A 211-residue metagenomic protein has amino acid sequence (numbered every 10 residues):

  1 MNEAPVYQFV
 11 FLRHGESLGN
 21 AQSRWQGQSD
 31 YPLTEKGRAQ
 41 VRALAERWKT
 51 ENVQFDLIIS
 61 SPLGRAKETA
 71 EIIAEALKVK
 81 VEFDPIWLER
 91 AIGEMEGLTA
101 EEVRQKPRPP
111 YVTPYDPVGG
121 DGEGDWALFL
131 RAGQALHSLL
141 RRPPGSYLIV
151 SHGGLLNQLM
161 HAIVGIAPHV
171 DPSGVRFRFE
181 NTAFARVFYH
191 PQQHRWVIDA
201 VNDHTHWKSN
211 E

Functional and structural regions predicted by a protein language model:
M1-Y7: Extreme N-terminus of proteins, especially the signal/transit-peptide cleavage junction and the first residues
Y7-Q8, L12-K80: Active-site-proximal alpha-helix that buttresses catalytic centers in soluble enzyme cores
F9, G145-G154: Generic beta-sheet signal
S17, L155-L156: Short active-site segment of divalent metal-dependent hydrolases/proteases that encodes the spacing between
T50-Q54, L139-G145: Glycine-rich phosphate-binding loop signature in dinucleotide/nucleotide-binding domains
S60-S61, L130, V150-S151: Short beta-strand scaffold positions
E75-Q134, F188, V197-D199, N210: Phosphate-handling substructures
A167-R195: Domain-level recognition of soluble alpha/beta enzyme cores, biased toward histidine phosphatases/phosphomutases
